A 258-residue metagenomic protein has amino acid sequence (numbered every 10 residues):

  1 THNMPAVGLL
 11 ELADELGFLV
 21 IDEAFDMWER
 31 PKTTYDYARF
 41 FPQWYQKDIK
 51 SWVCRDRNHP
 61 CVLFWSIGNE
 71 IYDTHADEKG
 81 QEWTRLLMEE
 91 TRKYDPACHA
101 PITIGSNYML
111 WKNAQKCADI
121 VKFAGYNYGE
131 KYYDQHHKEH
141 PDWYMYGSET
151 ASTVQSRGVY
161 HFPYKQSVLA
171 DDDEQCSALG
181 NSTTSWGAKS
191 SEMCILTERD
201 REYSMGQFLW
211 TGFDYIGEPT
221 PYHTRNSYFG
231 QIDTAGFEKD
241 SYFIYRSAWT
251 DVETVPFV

Functional and structural regions predicted by a protein language model:
T1-F123, N127-Y144, E149-K165: Active-site mouth of glycoside hydrolases
C61-S66, T84-A100, I104-G105, K116-A118 (+1 more regions): Substrate-binding clefts and catalytic carboxylate motifs of secreted carbohydrate-active enzymes
